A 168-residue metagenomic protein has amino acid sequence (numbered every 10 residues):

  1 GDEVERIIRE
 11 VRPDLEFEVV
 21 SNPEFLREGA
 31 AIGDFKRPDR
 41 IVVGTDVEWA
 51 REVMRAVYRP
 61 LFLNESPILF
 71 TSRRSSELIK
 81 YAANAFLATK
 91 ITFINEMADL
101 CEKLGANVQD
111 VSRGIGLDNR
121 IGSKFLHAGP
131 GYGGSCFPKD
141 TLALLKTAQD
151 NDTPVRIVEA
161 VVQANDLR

Functional and structural regions predicted by a protein language model:
G1-R168: Structural/interface elements that position substrates and couple domains in central-metabolism enzymes
